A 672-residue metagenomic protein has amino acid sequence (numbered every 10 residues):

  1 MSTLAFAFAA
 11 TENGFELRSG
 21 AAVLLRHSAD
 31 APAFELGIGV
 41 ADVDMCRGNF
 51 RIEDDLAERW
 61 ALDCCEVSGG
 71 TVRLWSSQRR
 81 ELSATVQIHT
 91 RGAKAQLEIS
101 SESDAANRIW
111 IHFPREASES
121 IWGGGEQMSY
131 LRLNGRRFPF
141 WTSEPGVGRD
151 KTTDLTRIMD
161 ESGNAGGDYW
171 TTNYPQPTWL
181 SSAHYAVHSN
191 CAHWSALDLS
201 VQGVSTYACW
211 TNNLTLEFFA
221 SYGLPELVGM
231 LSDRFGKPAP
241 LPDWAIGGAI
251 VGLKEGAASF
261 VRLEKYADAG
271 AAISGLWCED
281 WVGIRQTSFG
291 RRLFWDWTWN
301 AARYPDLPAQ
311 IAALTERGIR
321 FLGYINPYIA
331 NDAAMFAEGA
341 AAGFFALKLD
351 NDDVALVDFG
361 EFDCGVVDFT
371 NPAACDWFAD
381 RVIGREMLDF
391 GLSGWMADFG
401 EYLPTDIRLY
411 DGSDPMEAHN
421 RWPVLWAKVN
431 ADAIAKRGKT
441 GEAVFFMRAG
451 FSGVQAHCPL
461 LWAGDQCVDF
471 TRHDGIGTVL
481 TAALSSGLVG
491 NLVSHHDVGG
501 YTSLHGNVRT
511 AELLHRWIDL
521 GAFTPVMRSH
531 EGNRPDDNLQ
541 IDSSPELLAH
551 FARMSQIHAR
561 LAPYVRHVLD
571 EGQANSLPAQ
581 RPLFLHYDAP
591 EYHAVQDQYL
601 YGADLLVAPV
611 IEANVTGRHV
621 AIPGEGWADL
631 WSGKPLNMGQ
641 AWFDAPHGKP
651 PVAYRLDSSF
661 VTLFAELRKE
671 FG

Functional and structural regions predicted by a protein language model:
S2-A245, I250-A258, L263-D268, F451 (+2 more regions): Catalytic and substrate-binding clefts that recognize carbohydrates or anionic sugar/phosphate headgroups
H27, F34, D280-W281, F289-F359 (+9 more regions): Active-site-proximal helices and loops of the catalytic beta/alpha 8
I99, T178, Y266, L314 (+7 more regions): Conserved, mostly hydrophobic/aromatic
V187, W194-L197, L253-A258, V282-T287 (+12 more regions): Flexible loop/turn segments at secondary-structure boundaries
P240-D411: Aromatic-lined carbohydrate-binding/catalytic grooves of carbohydrate-active enzymes
V251, S274-W281, N300, L322-N326 (+13 more regions): Generic beta-strand/beta-sheet core signal
A346-L392, A427-V468, S529-H550: Alpha-amylase-like alpha-glycosidases and glucanotransferases acting on alpha-linked glucans and related
D432-A443, A449-A463, A482, S486-H496 (+1 more regions): Catalytic core of carbohydrate-active enzymes
